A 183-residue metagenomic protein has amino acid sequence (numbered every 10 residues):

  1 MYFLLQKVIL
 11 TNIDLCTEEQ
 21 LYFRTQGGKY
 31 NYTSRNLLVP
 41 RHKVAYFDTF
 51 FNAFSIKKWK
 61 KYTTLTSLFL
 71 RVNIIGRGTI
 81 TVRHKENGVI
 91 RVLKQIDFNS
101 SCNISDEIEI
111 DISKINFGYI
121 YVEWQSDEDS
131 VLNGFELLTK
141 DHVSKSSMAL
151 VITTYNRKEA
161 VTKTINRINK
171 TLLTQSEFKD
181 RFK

Functional and structural regions predicted by a protein language model:
Y2-S144: Beta-strand-enriched, solvent-exposed domains that form extended recognition/catalytic surfaces
H42, H84, T153, N169 (+1 more regions): Functionally constrained cores in energy, signaling, and assembly domains
N73, T154-N156: Structural motif
S113-K114, N166, D180: Polar/charged alpha-helical tracts
S146-V151: Cell-envelope/extracellular polymer assembly enzymes that use nucleotide-activated donors
R157-S176: Short, well-formed alpha-helical segments that are part of the catalytic scaffolds of diverse glycosyltransferases
Q175-K183: Short beta-strand/loop segment that forms part of the nucleotide-sugar
